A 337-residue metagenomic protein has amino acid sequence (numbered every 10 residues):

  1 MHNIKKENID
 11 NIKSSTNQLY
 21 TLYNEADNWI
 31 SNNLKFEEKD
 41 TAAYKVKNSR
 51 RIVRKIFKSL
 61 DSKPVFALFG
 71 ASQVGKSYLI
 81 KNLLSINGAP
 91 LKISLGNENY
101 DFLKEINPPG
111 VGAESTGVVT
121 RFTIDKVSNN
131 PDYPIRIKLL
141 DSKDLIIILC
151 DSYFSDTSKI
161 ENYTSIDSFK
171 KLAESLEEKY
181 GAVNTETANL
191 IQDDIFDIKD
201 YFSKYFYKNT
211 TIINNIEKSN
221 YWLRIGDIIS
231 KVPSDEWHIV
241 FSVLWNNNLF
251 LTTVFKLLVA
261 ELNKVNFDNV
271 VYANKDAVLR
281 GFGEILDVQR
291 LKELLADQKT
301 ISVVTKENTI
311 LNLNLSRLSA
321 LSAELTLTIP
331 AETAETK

Functional and structural regions predicted by a protein language model:
M1-S72, I86-T336: N-terminal low-complexity/disordered regulatory or targeting extensions
V74-K76: Conserved glycine(s) of the Walker
